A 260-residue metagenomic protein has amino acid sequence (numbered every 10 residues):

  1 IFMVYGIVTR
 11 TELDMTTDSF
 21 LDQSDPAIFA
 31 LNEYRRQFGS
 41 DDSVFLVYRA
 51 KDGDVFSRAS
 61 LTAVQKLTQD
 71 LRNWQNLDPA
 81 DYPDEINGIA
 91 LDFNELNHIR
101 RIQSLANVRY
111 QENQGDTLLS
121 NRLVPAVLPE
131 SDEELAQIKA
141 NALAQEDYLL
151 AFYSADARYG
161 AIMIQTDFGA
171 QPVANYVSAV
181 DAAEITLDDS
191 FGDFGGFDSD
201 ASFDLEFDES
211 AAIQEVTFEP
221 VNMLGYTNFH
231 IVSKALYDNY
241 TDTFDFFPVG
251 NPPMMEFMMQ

Functional and structural regions predicted by a protein language model:
I1-Y5: Hydrophobic membrane-insertion alpha-helices, especially the h-region of bacterial N-terminal signal peptides
G6-V55, S60-L61, K66, D132-F152: Solvent-exposed, non-transmembrane loop/terminal regulatory segments of multi-pass membrane proteins
N32, T62-Q65, Q69, R100 (+1 more regions): Solvent-exposed, polar/charged alpha-helical surfaces in well-ordered, non-transmembrane soluble domains, broadly
R36, L128-Q260: Extracytoplasmic
F38, L71-D78, Y237-T241: Sec/Tat-exported extracytoplasmic proteins
F45, A50, R100-N121, Q145-R158 (+2 more regions): Short beta-strand/turn "edge" motifs
V47-A50, Q65-Q114: Short amphipathic beta-strand/extended segments in non-transmembrane regions
S60-K66, R109-L128, M258-Q260: Charged, often glycine-rich, active-site loop that binds/positions anionic groups
